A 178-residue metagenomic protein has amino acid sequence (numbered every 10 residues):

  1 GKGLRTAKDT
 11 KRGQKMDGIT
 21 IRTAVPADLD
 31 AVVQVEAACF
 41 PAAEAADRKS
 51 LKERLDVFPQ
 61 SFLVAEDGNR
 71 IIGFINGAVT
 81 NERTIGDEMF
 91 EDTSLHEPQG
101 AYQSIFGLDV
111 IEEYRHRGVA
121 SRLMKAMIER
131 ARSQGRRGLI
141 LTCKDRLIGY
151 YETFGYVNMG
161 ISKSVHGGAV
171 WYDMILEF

Functional and structural regions predicted by a protein language model:
A7-M16, I128: Short, low-complexity, charge-dense intrinsically disordered segments
I19-V32: A short beta-loop-alpha structural element at the N-terminal edge of CoA-dependent acyl/N-acetyltransferase catalytic
A24, L108-V110: Hydrophobic adenine-recognition pocket in adenosine-nucleotide-binding enzymes
A42-G68, N76-L95: Active-site rim helix/loop that mediates acceptor-substrate recognition in acyltransferases
F74-L108, R115, K125, V165-W171: Conserved acyl-donor/pantetheine-binding loop and adjacent beta-alpha core of acyl/acetyltransferases and related
M124, A131-C143: Conserved GNAT acetyl-CoA-binding A-motif
R137, K144-D145, S164-F178: C-terminal "cap" of GNAT-fold acetyltransferases
E152-S162: Conserved acetyl-CoA-binding loop of GNAT-fold acetyltransferases
